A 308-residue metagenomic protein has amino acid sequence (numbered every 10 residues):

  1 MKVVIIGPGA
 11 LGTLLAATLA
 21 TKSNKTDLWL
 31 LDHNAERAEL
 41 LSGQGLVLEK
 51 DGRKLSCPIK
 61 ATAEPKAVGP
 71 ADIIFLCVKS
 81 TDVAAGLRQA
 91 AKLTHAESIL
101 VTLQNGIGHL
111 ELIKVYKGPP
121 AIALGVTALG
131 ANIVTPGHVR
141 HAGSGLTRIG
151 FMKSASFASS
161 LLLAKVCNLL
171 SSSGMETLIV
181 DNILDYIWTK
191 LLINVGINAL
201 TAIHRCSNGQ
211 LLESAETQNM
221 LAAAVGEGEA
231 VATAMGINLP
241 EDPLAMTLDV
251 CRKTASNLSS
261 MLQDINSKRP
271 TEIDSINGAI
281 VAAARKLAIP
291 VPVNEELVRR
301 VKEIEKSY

Functional and structural regions predicted by a protein language model:
M1-K54: NAD(P)+-binding Rossmann beta1-loop-alpha1 motif at the extreme N-terminus of oxidoreductases
V4, D27-W29, V101, A123 (+2 more regions): A structural signal for isolated positions on well-ordered beta-strands in alpha/beta enzyme cores
A17-T21, R88-K92, V115, G278 (+2 more regions): Short, well-ordered alpha-helices that flank and scaffold nucleotide-derived cofactor binding pockets
L31, R53-H138: Rossmann-like NAD(P)(H) cofactor-binding subdomain of soluble oxidoreductases
N34, N105-I107, V126-A131, K153 (+3 more regions): Glycine-rich beta-alpha junction loops
K92-L93, V115-A121, V134-G196, L200-E241: Internal alpha-helical scaffold of NAD(P)-dependent oxidoreductase catalytic cores
A222-Y308: NAD(P)-dependent Rossmann-like dehydrogenase/reductase catalytic/cofactor-binding core
